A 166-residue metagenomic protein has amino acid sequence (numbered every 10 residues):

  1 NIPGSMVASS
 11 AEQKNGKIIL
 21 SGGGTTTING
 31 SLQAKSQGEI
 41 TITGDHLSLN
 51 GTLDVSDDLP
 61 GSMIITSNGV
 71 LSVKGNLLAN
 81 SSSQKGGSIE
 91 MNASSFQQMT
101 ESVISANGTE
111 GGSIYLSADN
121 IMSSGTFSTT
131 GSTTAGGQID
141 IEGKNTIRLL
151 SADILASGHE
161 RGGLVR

Functional and structural regions predicted by a protein language model:
N1-R166: Extracellular and secretory-pathway beta-repeat/beta-biased strand scaffolds
